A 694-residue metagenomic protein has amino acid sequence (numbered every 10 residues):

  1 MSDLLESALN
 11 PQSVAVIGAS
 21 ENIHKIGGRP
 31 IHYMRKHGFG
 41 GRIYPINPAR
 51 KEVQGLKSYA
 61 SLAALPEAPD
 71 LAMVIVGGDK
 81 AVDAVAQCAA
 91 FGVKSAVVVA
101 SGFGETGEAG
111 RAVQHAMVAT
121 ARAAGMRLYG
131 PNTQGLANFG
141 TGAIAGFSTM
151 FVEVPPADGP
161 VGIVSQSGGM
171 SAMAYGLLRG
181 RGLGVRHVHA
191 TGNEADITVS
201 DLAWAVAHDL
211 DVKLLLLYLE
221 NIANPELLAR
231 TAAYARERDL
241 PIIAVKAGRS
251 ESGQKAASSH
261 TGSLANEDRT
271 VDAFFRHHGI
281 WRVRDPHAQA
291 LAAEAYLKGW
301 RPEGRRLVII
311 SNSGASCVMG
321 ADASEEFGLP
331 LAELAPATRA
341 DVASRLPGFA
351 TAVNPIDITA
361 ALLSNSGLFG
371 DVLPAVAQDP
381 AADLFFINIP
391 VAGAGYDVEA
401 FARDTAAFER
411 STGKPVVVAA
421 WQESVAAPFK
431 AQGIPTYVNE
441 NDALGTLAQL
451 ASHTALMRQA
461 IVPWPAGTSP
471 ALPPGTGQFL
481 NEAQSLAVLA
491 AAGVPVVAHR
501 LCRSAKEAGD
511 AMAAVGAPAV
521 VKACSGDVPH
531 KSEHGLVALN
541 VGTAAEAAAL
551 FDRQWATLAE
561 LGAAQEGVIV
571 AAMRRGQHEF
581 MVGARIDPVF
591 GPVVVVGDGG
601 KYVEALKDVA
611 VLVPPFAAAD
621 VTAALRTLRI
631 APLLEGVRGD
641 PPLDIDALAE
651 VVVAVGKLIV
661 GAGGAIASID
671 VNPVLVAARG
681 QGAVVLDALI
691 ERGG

Functional and structural regions predicted by a protein language model:
M1-G694: Catalytic-core regions of core metabolic enzymes, especially those transforming organic acids/acyl-group intermediates
